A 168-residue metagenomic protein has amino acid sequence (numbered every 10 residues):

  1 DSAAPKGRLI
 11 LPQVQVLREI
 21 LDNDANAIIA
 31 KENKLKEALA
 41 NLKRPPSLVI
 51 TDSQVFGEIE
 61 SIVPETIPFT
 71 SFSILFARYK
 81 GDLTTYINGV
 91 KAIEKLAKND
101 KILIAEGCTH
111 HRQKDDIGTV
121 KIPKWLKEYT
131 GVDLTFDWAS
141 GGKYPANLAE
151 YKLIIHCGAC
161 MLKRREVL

Functional and structural regions predicted by a protein language model:
D1-G118, W125-K127, S140-L153, M161-L168: C-terminal-of-GTPase-core extension/linker across diverse P-loop GTPases
G131-L134: Short beta-strand/loop segments at the ligand-binding rim of alpha/beta enzyme cores
F136-W138: Extended, compositionally biased non-globular segments
